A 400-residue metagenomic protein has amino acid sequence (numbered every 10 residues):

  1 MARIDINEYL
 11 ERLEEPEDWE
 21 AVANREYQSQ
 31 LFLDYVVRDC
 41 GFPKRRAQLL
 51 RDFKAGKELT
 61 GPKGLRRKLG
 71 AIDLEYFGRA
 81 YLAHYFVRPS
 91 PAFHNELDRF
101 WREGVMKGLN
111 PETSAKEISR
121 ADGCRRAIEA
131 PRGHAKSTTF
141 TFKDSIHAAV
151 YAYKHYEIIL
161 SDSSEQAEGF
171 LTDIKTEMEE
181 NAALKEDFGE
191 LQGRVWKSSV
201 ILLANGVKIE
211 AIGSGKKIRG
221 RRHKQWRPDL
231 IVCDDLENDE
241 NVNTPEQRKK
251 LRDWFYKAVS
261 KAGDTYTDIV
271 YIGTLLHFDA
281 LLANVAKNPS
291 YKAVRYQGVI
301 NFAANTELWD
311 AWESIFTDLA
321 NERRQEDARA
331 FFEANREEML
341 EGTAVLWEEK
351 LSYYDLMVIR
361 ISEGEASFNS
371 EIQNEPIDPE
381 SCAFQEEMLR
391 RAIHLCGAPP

Functional and structural regions predicted by a protein language model:
A2-C124: N-terminal accessory segments
R120-K143: Walker A/P-loop
R125-A127, Y156-I158, L230, D268: Residue-level preference for the first positions of well-ordered beta-strands
T141-A152: Walker A/P-loop NTP-binding motif
Y153-H155, V207, R227-P228, D264-T267 (+1 more regions): Short glycine-/polar-rich loops that comprise or flank the Walker A/P-loop and associated switch/sensor motifs
L160-K217: Conserved nucleotide-state-sensing and coupling region of NTP-binding domains
S199-K257: Conserved RecA-like ASCE ATPase "motif II neighborhood" in helicase/translocase motors
V242-P400: Non-catalytic, compositionally simple segments
